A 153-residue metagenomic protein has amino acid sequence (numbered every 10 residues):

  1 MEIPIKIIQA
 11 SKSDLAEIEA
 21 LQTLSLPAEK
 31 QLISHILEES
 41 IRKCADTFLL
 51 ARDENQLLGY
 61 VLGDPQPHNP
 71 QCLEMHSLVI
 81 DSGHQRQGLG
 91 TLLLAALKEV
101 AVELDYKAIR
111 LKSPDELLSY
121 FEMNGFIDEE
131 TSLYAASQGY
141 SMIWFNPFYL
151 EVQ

Functional and structural regions predicted by a protein language model:
P4-I18: A short beta-loop-alpha structural element at the N-terminal edge of CoA-dependent acyl/N-acetyltransferase catalytic
L26-D53, L62: Active-site rim helix/loop that mediates acceptor-substrate recognition in acyltransferases
L49, P114-D115, N124, Y134-Q153: C-terminal "cap" of GNAT-fold acetyltransferases
L50, Q56-P65, C72-E74, V79: Conserved beta-strand in the GNAT
P65-H76, Q85, A135-Q138: A conserved beta-turn-beta hairpin within the catalytic core of GNAT-like acetyltransferases that forms part
I80, R86-E99: Conserved acetyl-CoA-binding loop-helix of GNAT-fold acetyltransferases
A101-S113: Conserved GNAT acetyl-CoA-binding A-motif
